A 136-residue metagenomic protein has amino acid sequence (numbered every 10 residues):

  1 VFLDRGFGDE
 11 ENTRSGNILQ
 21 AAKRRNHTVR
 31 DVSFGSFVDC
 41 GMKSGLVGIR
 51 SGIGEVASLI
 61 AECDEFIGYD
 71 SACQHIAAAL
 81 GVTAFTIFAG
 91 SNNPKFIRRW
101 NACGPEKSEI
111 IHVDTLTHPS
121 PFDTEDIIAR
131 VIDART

Functional and structural regions predicted by a protein language model:
V1-G90: Donor-binding and catalytic core of enzymes assembling or modifying cell-surface/extracellular glycoconjugates
H75-T136: Nucleotide-sugar donor-binding patch of glycosyltransferase catalytic domains
